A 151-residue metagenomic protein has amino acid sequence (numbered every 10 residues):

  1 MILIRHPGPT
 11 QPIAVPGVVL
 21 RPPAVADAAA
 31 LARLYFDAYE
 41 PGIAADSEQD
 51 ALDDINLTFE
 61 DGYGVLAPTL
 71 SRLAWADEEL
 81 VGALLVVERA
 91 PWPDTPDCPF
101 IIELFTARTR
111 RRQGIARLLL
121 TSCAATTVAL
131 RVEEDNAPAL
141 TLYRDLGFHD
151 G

Functional and structural regions predicted by a protein language model:
M1-V18: Acyl-donor-binding surface of acyltransferase catalytic domains
V19-F36, A44: A short beta-loop-alpha structural element at the N-terminal edge of CoA-dependent acyl/N-acetyltransferase catalytic
S47-V81: Active-site rim helix/loop that mediates acceptor-substrate recognition in acyltransferases
S71-L73, E79-E88, F100, F105: Conserved beta-strand in the GNAT
R89-I101, R111: A conserved beta-turn-beta hairpin within the catalytic core of GNAT-like acetyltransferases that forms part
R108-R111, A129-R144: Conserved beta-strand-loop-alpha-helix junction that forms the acyl-donor binding cleft
R110, G114-S122: Conserved acetyl-CoA pyrophosphate-binding loop and the N-cap/start of the following alpha-helix in GNAT-like
A124-A125, R144-G151: Conserved acetyl-CoA-binding loop of GNAT-fold acetyltransferases
